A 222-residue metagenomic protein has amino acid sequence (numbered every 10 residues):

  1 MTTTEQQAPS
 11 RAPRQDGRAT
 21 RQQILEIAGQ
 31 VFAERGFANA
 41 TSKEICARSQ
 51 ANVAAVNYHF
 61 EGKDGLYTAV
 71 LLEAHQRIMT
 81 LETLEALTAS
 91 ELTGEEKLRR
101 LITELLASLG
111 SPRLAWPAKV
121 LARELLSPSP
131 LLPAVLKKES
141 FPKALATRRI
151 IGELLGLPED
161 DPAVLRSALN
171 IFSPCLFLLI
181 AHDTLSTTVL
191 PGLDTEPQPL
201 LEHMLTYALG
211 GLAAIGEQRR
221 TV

Functional and structural regions predicted by a protein language model:
M1-A19, E217-V222: N-terminal intrinsically disordered/low-complexity leader segments
T2, P133-F141, I150-L205, I215-V222: Hydrophobic/aromatic-rich alpha-helical bundle segments in the mid-to-C-terminal region
T20-A28, I45, V70-A74, I78 (+1 more regions): Generic hydrophobic, amphipathic alpha-helix propensity
Q23, V31-G65, A69: Helix-turn-helix
T83-A115, V164-I171: Hydrophobic alpha-helical connector segments
L105, A118-L125, A168-C175, M204 (+1 more regions): Short alpha-helical scaffolding segments that buttress acidic/His motifs in well-ordered protein cores
P112-A134, A181-T187: Amphipathic alpha-helical segments used for helix-helix packing
